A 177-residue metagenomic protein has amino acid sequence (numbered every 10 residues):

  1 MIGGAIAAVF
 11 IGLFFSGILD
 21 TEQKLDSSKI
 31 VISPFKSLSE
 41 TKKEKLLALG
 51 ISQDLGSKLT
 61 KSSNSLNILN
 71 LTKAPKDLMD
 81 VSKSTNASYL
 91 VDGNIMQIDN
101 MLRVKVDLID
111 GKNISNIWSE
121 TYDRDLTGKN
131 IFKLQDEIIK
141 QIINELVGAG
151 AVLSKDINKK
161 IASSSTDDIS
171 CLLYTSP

Functional and structural regions predicted by a protein language model:
A7, G12-L19, L25, S52-L173: Catalytic-center loop of serine/cysteine hydrolases
S27-L38: Short beta-strand segments enriched in small/hydrophobic residues
S39-E40, D123: Short amphipathic alpha-helical segments at helix-loop
K42-G50: Glycine- and acidic-residue-enriched helix-capping/strand-helix junction motifs
